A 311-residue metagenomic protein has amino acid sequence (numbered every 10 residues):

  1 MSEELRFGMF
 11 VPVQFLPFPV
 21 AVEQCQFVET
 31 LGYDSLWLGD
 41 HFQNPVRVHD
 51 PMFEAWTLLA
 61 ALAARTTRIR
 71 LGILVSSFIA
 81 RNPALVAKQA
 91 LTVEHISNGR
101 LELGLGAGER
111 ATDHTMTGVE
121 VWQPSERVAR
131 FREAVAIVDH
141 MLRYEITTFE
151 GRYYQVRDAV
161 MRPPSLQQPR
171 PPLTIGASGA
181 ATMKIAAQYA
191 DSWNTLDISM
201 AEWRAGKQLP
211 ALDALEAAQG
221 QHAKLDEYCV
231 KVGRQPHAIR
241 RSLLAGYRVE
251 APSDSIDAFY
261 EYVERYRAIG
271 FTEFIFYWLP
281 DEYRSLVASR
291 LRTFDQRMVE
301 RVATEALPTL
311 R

Functional and structural regions predicted by a protein language model:
M1-R311: Active-site-adjacent structural elements that line small-molecule/cofactor binding pockets in enzymes
